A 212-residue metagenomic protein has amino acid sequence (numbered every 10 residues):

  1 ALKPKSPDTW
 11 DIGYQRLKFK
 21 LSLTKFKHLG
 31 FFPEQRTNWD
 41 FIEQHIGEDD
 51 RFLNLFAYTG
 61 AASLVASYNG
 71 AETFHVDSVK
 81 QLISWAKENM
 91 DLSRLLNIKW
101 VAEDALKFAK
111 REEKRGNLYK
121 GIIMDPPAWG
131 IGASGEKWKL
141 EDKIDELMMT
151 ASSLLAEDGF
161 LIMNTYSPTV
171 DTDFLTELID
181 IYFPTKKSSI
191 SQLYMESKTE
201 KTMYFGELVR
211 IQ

Functional and structural regions predicted by a protein language model:
A1-F31, D40: Non-catalytic substrate-recognition/targeting regions of SAM-dependent transferases
E48-Y58: Conserved class I S-adenosyl-L-methionine
T59-A71: Conserved SAM-binding loop of SAM-dependent methyltransferases across substrates and taxa, primarily the Class I
E72-D77: Conserved SAM-binding motif I beta-strand of class I
S78-I123: S-adenosyl-L-methionine
K80-L82, A102, Y119-T150: Mobile active-site "lid"/loop adjacent to the S-adenosyl-L-methionine
L155-A156: Helix-to-beta-strand junctions that scaffold the AdoMet/dcAdoMet cofactor pocket in Class I SAM-dependent enzymes
F160-Q212: C-terminal catalytic and target-recognition region of SAM-dependent MTase-like enzymes, primarily methyltransferases
